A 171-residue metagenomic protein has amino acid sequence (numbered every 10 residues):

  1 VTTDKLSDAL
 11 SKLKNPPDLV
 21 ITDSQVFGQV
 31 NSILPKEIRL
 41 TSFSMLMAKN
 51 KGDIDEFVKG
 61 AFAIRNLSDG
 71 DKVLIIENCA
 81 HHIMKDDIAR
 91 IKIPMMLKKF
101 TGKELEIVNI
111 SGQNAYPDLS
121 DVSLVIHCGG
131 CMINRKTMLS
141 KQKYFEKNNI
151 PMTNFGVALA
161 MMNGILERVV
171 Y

Functional and structural regions predicted by a protein language model:
V1-Y171: P-loop NTP-binding site
